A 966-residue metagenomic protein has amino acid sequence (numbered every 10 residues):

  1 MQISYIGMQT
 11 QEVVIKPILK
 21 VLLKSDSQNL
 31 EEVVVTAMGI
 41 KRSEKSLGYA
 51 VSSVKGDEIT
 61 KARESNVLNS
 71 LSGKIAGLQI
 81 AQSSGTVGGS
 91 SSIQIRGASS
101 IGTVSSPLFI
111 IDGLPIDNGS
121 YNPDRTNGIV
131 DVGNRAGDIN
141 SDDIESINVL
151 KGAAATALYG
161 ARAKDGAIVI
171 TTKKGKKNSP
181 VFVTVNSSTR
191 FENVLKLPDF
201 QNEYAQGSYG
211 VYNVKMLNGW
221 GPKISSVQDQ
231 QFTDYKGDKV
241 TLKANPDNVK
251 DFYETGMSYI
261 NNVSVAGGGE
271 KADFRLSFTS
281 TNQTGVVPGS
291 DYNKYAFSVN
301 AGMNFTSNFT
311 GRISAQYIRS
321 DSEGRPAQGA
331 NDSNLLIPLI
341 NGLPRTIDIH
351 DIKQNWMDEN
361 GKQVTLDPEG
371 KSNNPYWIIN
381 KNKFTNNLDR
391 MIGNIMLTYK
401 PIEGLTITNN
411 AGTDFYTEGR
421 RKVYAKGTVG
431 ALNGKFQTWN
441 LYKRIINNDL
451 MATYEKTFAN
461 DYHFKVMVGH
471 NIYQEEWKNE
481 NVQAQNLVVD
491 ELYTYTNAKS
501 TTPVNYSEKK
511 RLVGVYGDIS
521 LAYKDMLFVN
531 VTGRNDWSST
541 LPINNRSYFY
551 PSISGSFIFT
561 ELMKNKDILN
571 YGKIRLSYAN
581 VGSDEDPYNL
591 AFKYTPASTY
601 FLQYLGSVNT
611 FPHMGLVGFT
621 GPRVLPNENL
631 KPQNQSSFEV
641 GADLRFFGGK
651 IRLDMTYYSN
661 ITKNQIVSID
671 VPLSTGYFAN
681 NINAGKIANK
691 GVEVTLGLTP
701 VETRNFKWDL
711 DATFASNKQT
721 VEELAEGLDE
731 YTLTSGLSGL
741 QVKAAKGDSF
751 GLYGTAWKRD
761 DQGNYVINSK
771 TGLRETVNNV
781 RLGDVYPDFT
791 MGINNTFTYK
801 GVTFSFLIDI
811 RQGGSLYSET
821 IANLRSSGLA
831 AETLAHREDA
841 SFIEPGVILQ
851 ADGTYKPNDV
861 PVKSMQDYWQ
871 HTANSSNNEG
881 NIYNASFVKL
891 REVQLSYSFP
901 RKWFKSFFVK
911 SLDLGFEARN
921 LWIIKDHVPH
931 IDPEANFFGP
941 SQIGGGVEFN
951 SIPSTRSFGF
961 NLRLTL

Functional and structural regions predicted by a protein language model:
M1-S298, N304-T306, T310-R312, Q316-I318 (+7 more regions): Short, small/polar-rich motifs associated with maturation and membrane association, primarily at protein termini
I3, F109, L521, R759 (+1 more regions): Short aromatic-centered micro-motifs
I59, S106, G221, Y259 (+11 more regions): Extracellular/periplasmic, surface-exposed regions of secreted and cell-surface proteins
T184-K239, N589-L590, Q603, I682 (+3 more regions): Conserved small-residue
D234-D238, V249, S538, G813-D913 (+1 more regions): Extracytoplasmic gating/loop element in the C-terminal half of outer-membrane beta-barrel translocons and assembly
K239-V240, I318, E323-R390, K443 (+3 more regions): Acidic/polar loop-and-plug regions of large Gram-negative outer-membrane beta-barrel proteins
D784-E819: Glycine-rich, aromatic-lined ligand/substrate-binding cores of catalytic and carbohydrate-binding domains
